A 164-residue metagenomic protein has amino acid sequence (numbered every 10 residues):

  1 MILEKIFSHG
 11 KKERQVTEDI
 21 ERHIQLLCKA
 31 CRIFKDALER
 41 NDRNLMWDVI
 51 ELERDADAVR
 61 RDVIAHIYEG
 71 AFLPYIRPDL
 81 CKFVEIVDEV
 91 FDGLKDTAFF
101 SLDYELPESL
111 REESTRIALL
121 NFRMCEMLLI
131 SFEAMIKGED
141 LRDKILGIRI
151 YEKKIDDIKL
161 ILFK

Functional and structural regions predicted by a protein language model:
M1-K164: Cytosolic, long alpha-helical scaffolding segments
